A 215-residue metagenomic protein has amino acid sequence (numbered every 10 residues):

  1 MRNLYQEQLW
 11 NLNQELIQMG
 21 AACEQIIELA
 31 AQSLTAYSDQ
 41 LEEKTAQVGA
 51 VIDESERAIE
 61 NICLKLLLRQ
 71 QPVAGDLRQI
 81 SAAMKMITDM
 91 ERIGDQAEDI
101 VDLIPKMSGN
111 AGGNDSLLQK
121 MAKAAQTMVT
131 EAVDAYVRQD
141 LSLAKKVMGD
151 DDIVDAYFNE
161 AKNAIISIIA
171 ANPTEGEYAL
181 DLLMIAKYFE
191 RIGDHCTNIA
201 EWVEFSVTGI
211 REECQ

Functional and structural regions predicted by a protein language model:
M1-Q215: Cytosolic, long alpha-helical scaffolding segments
